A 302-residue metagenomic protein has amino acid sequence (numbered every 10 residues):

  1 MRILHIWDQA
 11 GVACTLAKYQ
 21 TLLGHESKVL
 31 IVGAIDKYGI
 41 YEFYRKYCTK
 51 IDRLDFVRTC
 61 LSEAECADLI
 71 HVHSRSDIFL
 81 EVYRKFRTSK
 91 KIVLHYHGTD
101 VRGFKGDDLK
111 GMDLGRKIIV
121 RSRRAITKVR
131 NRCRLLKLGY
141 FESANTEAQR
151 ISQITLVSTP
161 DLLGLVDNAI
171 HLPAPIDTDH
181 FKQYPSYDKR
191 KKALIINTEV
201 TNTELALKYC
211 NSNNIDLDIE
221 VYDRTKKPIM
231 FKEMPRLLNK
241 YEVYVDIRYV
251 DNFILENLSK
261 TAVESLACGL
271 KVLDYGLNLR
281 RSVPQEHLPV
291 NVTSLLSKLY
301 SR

Functional and structural regions predicted by a protein language model:
M1-W7, L61-F79, V93, V243: Short N-terminal targeting/anchoring amphipathic segment
A10-C14, H71-T88, L94-M112: An aromatic- and histidine-rich active-site surface loop
G33-D36, G98-D100, D161-L162, H171-K182 (+1 more regions): Short beta-strand->alpha-helix junction loop in the catalytic core of nucleotide-activated group-transfer enzymes
V57-C66, D100-G103, D108-I154: Membrane-proximal helix-turn-helix segments that form the acceptor-binding/catalytic region of lipid-linked
A174-F231: Conserved catalytic-core segment of nucleotide-activated headgroup transferases in glycan assembly
N239-Y241, E264-K271, Y275: Conserved donor-binding/catalytic loop of nucleotide-activated donor transferases
D246-V263, Y275-R281: Nucleotide-sugar-dependent
R281-R302: A charged, aromatic-enriched C-terminal amphipathic alpha-helix characteristic of glycosyltransferases across folds
